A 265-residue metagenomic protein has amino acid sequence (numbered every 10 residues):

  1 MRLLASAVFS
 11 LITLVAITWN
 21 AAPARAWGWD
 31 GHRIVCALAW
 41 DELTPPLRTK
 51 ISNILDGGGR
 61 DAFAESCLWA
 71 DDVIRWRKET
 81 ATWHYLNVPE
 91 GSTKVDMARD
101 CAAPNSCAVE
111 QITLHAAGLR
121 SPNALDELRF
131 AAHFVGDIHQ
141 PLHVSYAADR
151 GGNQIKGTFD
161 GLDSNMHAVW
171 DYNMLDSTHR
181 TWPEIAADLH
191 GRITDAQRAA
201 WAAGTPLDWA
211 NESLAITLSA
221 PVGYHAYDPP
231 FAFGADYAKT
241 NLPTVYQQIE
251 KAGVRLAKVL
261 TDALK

Functional and structural regions predicted by a protein language model:
M1-L4: Positively charged n-region of N-terminal signal peptides that target proteins for export
S6-T18: Bacterial N-terminal signal peptides
A24-F134, P141-K265: N-terminal, motif-rich segments that launch catalysis or mediate targeting to/interaction with membranes, typified by
